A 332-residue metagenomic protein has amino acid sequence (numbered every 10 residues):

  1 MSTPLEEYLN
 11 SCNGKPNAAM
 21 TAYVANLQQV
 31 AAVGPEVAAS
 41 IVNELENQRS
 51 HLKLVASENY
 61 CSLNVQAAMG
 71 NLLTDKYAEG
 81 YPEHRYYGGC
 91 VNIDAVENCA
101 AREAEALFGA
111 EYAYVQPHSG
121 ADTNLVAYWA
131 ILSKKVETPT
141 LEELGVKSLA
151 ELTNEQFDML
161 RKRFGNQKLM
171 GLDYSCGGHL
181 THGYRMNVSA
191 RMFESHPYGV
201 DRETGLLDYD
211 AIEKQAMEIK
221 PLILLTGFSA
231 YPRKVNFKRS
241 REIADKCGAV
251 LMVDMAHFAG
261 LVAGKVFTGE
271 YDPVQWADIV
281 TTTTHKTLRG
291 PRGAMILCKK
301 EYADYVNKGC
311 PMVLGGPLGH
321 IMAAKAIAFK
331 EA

Functional and structural regions predicted by a protein language model:
M1-R102, E242: N-terminal glycine-rich, Lys/His-bearing helix-loop that initiates the first secondary-structure elements of many
C99-A332: Conserved PLP-enzyme active-site core in the AAT-like
